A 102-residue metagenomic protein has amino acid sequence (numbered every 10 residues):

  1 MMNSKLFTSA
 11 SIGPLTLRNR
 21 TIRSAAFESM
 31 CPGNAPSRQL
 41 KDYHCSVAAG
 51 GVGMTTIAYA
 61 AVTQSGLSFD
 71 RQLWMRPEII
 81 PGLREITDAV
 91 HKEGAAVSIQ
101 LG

Functional and structural regions predicted by a protein language model:
M1-G102: Flavin-dependent oxidoreductase catalytic cores
